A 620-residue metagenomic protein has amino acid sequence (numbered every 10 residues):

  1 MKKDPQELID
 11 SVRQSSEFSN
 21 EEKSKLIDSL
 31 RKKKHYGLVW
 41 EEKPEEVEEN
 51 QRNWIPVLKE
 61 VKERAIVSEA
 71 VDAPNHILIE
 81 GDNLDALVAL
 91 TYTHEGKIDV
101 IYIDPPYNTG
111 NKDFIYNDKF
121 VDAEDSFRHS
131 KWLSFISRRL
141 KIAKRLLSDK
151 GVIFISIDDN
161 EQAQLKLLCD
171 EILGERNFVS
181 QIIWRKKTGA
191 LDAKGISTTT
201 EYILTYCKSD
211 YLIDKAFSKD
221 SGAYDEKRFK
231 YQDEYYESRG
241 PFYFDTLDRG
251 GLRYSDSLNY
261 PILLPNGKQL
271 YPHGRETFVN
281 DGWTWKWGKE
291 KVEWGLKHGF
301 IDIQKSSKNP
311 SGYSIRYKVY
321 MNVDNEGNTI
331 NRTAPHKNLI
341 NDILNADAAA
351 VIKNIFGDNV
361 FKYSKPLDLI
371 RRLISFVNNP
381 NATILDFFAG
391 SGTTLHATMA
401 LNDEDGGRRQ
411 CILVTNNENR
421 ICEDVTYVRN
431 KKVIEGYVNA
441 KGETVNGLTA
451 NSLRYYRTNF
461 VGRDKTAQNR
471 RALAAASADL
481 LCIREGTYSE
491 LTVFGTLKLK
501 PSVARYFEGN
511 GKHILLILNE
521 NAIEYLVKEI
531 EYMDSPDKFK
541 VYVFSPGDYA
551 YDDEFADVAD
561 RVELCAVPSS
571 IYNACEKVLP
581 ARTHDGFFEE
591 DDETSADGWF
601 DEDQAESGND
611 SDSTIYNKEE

Functional and structural regions predicted by a protein language model:
M1-Y102, N108-W132, R138, F300 (+2 more regions): DnaQ-like (DEDDh/DEDDy) 3′-5′ exonuclease domain used for proofreading and 3′-end trimming on nucleic acids
F18, K23, S209-F356, R372: Active-site-adjacent helix-turn-beta-strand microarchitecture at beta-sheet edges that either contains or buttresses
I66-E69, G81-L84, V88-V152, N160 (+6 more regions): SAM-dependent methyltransferase catalytic-core segment centered on the flexible catalytic loop and adjoining short
V67-A89, L344, A348-N381, A400: Glycine-rich adenosyl-nucleotide cofactor-binding module
D125-H129, L133, K150, N160-Q164 (+1 more regions): Conserved S-adenosyl-L-methionine
I136, D149-K150, D159-A223: Signature of N6-adenine DNA methyltransferases within the class I
A400, E404-E620: PRPP-dependent phosphoribosyltransferase catalytic core
